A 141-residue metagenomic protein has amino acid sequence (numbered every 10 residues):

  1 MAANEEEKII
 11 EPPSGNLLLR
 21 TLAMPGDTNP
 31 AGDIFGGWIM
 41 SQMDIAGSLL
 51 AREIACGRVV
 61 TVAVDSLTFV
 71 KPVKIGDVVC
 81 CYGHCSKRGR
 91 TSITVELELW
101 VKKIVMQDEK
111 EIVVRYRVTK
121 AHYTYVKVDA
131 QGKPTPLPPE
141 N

Functional and structural regions predicted by a protein language model:
A2-A63, Y125-N141: Hot-dog-fold acyl-thioester-processing enzymes
A3, E7-I9, P13, L17-L19 (+2 more regions): HotDog/MaoC-like acyl-thioester-processing domains
P30-D33, V64, E111, V118-K120: Alpha-helical structural elements
V64-P72: Short, charge-patterned binding micro-sites
